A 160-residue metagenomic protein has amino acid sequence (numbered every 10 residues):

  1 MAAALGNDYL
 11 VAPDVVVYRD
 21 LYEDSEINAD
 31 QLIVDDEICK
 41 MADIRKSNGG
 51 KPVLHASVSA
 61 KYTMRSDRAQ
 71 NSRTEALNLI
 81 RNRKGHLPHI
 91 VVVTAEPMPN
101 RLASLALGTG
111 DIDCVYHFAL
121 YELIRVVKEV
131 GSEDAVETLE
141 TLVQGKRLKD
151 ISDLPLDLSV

Functional and structural regions predicted by a protein language model:
M1-N48: Active-site metal-binding core of divalent-cation-utilizing nuclease and nuclease-like domains
Y9-L10, P52, T109: A short, structural micro-pattern
V15, A56-A60, S72: Conserved catalytic cores of phosphodiester-cleaving nucleases, focusing on short active-site segments
V15-D20, R73-I80: Short, well-ordered amphipathic alpha-helices
R19-L21, K61-M64: Short, flexible loop/turn elements at secondary-structure junctions
S25-D30, T63-E75, H86, N100-A103: Active-site-adjacent loop/helix micro-motif of nuclease/hydrolase catalytic cores
G49-P52, N71, I80, L87 (+1 more regions): Elongated scaffolding segments in large macromolecular assemblies, built predominantly from amphipathic alpha-helices
N82-V160: C-terminal tail/extension regions appended to the core domain(s) of diverse proteins
